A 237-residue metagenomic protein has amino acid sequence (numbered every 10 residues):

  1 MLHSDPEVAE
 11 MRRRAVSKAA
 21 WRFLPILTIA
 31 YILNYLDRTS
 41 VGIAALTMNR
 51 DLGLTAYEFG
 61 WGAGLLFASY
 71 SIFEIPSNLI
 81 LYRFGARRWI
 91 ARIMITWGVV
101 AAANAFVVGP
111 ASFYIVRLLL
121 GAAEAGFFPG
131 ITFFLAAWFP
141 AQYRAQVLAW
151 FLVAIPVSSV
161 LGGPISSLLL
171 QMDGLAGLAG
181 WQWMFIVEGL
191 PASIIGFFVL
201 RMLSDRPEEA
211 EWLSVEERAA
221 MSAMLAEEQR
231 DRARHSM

Functional and structural regions predicted by a protein language model:
M1-T39: Cytosolic juxtamembrane N-terminal segment immediately preceding the first transmembrane helix of multi-pass
T39, F67-I75, A125, S159-V160: Residue-level signature of mid-helix packing/kink "hotspots" within the transmembrane helices of 12-pass Major
G42-E74: Extracellular/periplasmic helix-loop-helix junction of adjacent transmembrane segments in MFS-like secondary
G53, G85, F106-S112, A123 (+1 more regions): Helix-breaking motifs and short loop linkers at transmembrane-helix boundaries and internal kinks in secondary membrane
I72-A111: Conserved MFS/SLC helix-loop-helix module at the cytosolic interface between two early adjacent transmembrane helices
V116-V153: Cytoplasmic helix-loop-helix junction between adjacent transmembrane helices in 12-TM secondary transporters
A145-L170, G174, P191-A192: Glycine-rich segments within core transmembrane alpha-helices of 12-TM secondary carriers
F151, A176-H235: Central mid-sequence intracellular linker of multi-pass
